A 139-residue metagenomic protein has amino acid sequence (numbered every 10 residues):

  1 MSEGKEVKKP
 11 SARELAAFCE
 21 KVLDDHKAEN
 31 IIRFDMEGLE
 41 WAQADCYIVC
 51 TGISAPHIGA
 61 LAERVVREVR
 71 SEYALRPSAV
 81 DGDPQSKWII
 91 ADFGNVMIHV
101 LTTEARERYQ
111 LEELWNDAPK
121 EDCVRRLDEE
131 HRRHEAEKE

Functional and structural regions predicted by a protein language model:
M1-L39, I53-E63, Y73-L75, D81-D83 (+3 more regions): Long, contiguous binding/interaction regions
A44-C46: Short amphipathic alpha-helical segments
V49-T51: Short hydrophobic/aromatic beta-strand micro-patches that form the beta-sheet surface supporting nucleotide- or nucleic
V66-R67: Anionic-ligand anchoring segments at beta-strand to alpha-helix junctions in alpha/beta enzyme folds, i.e., glycine
R70: Post-Walker A helix-loop "phosphate-sensing" segment adjacent to the P-loop in P-loop NTPases
